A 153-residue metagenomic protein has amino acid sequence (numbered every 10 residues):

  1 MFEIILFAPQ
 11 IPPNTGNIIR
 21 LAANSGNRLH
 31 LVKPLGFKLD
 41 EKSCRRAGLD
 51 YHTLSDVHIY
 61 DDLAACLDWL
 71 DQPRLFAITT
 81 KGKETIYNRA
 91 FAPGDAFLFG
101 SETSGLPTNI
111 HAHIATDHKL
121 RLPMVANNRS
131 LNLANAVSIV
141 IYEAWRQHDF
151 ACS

Functional and structural regions predicted by a protein language model:
M1-S153: Post-transcriptional modification and biogenesis factors for structured RNAs of the translation apparatus
